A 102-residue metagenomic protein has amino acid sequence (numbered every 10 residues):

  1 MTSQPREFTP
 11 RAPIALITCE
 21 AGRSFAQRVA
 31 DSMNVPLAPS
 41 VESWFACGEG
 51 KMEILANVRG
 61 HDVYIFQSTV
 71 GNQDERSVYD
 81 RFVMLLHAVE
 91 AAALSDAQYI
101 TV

Functional and structural regions predicted by a protein language model:
M1-T101: PRPP-associated nucleotide enzymes
